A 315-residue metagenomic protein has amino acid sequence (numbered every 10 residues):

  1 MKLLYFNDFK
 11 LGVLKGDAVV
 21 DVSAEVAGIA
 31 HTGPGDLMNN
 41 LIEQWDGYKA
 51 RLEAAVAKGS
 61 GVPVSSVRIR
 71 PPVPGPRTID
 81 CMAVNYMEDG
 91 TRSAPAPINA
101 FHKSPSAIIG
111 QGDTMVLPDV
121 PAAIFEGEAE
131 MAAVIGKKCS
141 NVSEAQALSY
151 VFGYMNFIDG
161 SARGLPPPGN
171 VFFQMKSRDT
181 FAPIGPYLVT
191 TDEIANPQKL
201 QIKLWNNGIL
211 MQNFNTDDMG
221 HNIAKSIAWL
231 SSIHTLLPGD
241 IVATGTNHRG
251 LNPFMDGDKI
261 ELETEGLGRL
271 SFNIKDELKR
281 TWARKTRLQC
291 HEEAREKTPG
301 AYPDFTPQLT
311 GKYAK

Functional and structural regions predicted by a protein language model:
M1, R68-P71, E88-G90, V116-F125 (+3 more regions): A generic local secondary-structure boundary/capping motif
M1-I98, E261, T281-K315: N-terminal non-catalytic cap/leader segment that marks the start of a structured domain
L4, P71-P72, T78, A123-F125 (+3 more regions): Residue "hotspots" at secondary-structure boundaries inside conserved domains
Y48-E53, S60-R68, P95, V116 (+1 more regions): Catalytic-pocket segment enriched in acidic/His residues
P74, G110, E126-E128, L237 (+1 more regions): Residue-level recognition of short, solvent-exposed, well-ordered loop/turn junctions that link secondary-structure
A94-Q111, G127, K259-G266: Structural signature of FAD isoalloxazine-binding scaffolds in flavoprotein oxidoreductases
F101, A132-K137, A228: Short, conserved beta-strand element in jelly-roll/cupin
I135-K138, V142-F157: RNA pseudouridine synthases
